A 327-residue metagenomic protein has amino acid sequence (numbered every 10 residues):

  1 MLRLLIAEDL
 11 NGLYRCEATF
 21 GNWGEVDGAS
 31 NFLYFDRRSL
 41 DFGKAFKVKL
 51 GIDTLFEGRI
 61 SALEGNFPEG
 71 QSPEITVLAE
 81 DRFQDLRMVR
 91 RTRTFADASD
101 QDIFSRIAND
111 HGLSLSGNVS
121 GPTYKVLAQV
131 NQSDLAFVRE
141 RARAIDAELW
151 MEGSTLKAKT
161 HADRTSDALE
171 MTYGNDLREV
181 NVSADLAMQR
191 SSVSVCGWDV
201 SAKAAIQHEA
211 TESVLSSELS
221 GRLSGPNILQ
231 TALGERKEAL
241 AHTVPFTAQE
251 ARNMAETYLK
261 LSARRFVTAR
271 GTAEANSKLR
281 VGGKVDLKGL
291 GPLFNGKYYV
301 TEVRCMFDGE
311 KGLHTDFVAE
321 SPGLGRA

Functional and structural regions predicted by a protein language model:
M1-Q84: Assembly/oligomerization scaffold segments
R3, E17, T54-E57, T76 (+5 more regions): Well-ordered beta-strand positions in beta-sheet-rich domains
L10-F35, S39, E179-A327: An acidic/polar, Gly/Ser/Thr-rich interaction patch typically located in mid-to-C-terminal regions of proteins
A18, A79, R90-S116, Q129-E152 (+1 more regions): Amphipathic, non-transmembrane alpha-helical segments in extracytoplasmic/periplasmic proteins
D41-A45, T172-R178, G282: Glycine-centered loop/turn motifs
R59-E69, H161-T165, Y298-E310: Short, compositionally biased
G70-P73, E152, K311-L313: Short glycine/proline-enriched turns and hinge-like loops at secondary-structure junctions
E74, A79-F83, V119-V182, L186-A187: Short beta-strand-centered interaction patches in the first periplasmic/extracellular domains of large envelope
